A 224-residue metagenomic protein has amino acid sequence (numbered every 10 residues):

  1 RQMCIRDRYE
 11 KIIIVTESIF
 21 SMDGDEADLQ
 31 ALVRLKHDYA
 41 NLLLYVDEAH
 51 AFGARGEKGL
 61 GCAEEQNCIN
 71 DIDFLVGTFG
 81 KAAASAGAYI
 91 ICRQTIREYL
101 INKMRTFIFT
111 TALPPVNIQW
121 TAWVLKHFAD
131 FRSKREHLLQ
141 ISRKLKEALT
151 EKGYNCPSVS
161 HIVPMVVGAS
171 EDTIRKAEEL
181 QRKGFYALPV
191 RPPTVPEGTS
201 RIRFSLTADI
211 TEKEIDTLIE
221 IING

Functional and structural regions predicted by a protein language model:
R1-I5: Short, small-residue-biased leader/transition segments that mark boundaries at the very start of proteins
V15-L43, D172-T173, K213: Active-site core of PLP-dependent enzymes with the aminotransferase class I/II
S18-D23, A51-A54, F107-I108, M165 (+1 more regions): Short, small-residue-enriched loops and turns at beta-alpha junctions that line or gate enzyme active sites
E64-Y99: Active-site PLP attachment segment
A86-G87, M104-L113, F128: A short glycine-threonine-serine/GTX helix/turn-capping micro-motif
A112-F131, H137, I141, T150: Structural motif of enzymes handling amino- and sulfur-group chemistry
E136-R143, T150-G184, T194, T199 (+1 more regions): Conserved PLP-binding catalytic core of the aspartate aminotransferase-like
